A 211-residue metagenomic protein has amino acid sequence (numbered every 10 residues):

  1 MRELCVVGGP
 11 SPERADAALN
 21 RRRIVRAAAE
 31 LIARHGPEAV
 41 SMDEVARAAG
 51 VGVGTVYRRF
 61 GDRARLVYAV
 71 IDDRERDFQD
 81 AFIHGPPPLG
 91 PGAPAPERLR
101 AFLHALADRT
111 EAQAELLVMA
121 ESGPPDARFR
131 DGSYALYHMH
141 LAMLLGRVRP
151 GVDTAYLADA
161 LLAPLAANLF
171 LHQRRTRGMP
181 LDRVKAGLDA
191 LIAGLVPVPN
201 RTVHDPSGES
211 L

Functional and structural regions predicted by a protein language model:
M1-H35, A39-A48, R65: Basic, helix-initiating cap at the start of DNA-binding domains
A17, R21, I71, E75 (+1 more regions): Amphipathic, non-transmembrane alpha-helical scaffold segments
E30, R34, D62, H84 (+5 more regions): Conserved amphipathic alpha-helical interaction elements at protein-protein interfaces in regulatory, energy-coupling
R47, G61-D62, D72: Residue-level detection of the helix-turn-helix DNA-binding "recognition helix"
G50-F60: Short hydrophobic/aromatic patch on the recognition helix
V67-R74, Q113, L117: Alpha-helical DNA-contacting segments of helix-turn-helix folds
A69, F82-E111, K185: Hydrophobic alpha-helical connector segments
V118-S122, A127-D131, A135-H138, G146-L191 (+2 more regions): Hydrophobic/aromatic-rich alpha-helical bundle segments in the mid-to-C-terminal region
